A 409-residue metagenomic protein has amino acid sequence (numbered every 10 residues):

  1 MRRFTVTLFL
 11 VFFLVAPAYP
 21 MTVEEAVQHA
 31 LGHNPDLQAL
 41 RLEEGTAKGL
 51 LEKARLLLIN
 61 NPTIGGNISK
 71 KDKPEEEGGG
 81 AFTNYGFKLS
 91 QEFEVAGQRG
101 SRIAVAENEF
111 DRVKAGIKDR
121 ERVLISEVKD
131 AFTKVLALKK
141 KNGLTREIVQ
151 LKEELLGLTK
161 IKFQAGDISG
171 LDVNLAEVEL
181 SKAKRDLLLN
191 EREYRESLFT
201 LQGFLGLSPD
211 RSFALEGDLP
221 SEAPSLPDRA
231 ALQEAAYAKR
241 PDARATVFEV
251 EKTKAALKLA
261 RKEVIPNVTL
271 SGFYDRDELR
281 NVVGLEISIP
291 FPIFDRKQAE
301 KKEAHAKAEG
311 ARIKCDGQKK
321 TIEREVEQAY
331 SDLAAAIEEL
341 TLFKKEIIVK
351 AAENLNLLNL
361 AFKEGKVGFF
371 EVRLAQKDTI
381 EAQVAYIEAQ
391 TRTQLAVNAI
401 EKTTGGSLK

Functional and structural regions predicted by a protein language model:
M1-F4: Positively charged n-region of N-terminal signal peptides that target proteins for export
T7-A16: Bacterial N-terminal signal peptides
M21, I117-A235, A329-D332, A336 (+1 more regions): Periplasmic alpha-helical coiled-coil/stalk elements that build and connect Gram-negative outer-membrane
M21-V27: Regulatory alphaC helix of protein kinase catalytic domains
Q28-E94, L207, Q233-K302, E309 (+4 more regions): A small-residue-enriched
A39-A54, R120-E147, E153-L156, I161 (+4 more regions): Amphipathic alpha-helical coiled-coil segments
A104-E107, G170-E179, F369-K377: Short, charged, amphipathic alpha-helical segments
N190, P241-D242, A389: Metallo-beta-lactamase
